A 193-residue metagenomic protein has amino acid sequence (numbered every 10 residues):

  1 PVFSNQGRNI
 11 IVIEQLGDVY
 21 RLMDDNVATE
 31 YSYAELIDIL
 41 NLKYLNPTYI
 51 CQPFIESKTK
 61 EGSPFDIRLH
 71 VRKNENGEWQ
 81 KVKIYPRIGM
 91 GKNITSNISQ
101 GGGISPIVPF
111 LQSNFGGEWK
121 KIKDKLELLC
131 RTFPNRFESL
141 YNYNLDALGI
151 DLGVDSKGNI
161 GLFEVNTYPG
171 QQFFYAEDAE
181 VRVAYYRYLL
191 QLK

Functional and structural regions predicted by a protein language model:
P1-G102: Phosphate-binding site of ATP-dependent enzymes
P1-R8, Y20-A28, V71-K81, I104-P109 (+3 more regions): Short, Lys/Arg-enriched charge-dense amphipathic segments
Q52, I150, F163: Active-site flanking residues adjacent to catalytic metal/cofactor-binding acidic residues
F65, D146-L148: Residues at beta-strand starts and edge strands
H70-V71, G149-V154: Active-site and channel-lining beta-strand-loop segments that bind or position nucleotide-derived/phosphorylated
S96-I104, E138-Y143: C-terminal, beta-strand-rich globular interaction domains
V108-D146, V154-K193: C-terminal active-site "lid" helix and adjoining low-complexity regulatory extension at the edge of ATP-using catalytic
